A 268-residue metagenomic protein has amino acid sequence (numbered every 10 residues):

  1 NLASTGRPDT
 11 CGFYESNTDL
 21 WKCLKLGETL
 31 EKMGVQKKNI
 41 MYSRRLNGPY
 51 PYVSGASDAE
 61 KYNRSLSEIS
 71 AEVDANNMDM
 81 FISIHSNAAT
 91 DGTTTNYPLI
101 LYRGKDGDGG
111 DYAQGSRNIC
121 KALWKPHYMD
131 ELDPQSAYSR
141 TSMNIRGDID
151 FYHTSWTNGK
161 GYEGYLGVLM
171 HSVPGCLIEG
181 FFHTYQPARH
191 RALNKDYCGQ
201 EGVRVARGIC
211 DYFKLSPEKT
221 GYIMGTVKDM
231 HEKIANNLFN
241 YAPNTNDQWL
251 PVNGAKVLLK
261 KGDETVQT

Functional and structural regions predicted by a protein language model:
N1, S43-N47, I82-A88, R103-D106 (+2 more regions): Active-site-proximal beta-strand/loop segments in catalytic clefts of secreted hydrolases
N1-S70, N76-M78: Active-site histidine-acidic residue metal-binding/catalytic motifs, centered on HxH/HExxH-like signatures
S4-Y14, A88-A122: A short, glycine/acidic-enriched catalytic loop
S83-D91, L101, S139-P217: Active-site-adjacent mobile loop/cap segments within catalytic or ligand-binding domains
G110-D150: Acidic, glycine-rich loop-and-strand cores that form catalytic or ligand-binding grooves in diverse globular domains
G221-D229: A short, amphipathic beta-strand motif
D229-H231, P243-T245: Short solvent-exposed capping/turn motifs at the termini of beta-strands
N246-N253, K261-T268: Short, acidic Ser/Thr/Gly-rich low-complexity loop/linker segments typical of extracellular and cell-surface proteins
